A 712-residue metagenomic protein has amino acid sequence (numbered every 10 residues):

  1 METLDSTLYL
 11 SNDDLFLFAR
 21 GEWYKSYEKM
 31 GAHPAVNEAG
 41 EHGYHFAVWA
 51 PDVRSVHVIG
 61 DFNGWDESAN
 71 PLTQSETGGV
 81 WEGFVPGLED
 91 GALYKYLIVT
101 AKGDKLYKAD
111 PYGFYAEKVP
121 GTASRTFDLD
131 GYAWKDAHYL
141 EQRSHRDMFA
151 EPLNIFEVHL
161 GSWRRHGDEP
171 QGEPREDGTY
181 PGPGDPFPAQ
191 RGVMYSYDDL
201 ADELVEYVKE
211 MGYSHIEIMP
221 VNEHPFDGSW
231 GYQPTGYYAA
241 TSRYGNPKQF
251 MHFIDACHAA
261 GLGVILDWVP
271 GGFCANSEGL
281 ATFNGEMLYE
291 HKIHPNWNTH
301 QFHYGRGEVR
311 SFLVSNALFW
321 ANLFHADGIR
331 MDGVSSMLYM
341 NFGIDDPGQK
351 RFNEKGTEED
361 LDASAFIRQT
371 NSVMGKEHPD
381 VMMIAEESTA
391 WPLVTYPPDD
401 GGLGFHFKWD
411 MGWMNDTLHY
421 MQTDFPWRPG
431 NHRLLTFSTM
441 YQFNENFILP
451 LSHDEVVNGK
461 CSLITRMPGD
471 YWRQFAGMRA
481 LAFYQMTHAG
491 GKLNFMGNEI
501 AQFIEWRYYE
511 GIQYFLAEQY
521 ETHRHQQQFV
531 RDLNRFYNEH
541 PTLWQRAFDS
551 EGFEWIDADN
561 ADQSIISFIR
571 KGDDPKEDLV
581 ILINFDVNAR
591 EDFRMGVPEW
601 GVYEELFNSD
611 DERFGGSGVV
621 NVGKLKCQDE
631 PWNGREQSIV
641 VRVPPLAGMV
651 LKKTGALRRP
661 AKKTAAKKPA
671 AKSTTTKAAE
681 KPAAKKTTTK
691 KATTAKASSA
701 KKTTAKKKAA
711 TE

Functional and structural regions predicted by a protein language model:
M1-H45, S75-E157, S162-P188, G192 (+2 more regions): The feature marks proteins involved in alpha-glucan
V48, Y96, V158, V208 (+14 more regions): Conserved, mostly hydrophobic/aromatic
W49-V56, P598-G601: Short proline/glycine-enriched turn/loop motifs at strand-loop junctions of beta-rich domains
S68-E76: Short, surface-exposed loop motifs enriched in S/T, G, D/E and P with embedded aromatic residues
D90-Y94, V622-R659: C-terminal beta-strand-rich structural cap/linker in extracellular carbohydrate-active enzymes
P120, H325-D327, D345-E510, N538-D610 (+1 more regions): Conserved alpha/beta catalytic core and glycan-binding cleft of carbohydrate-active enzymes
A137-A150, H159-E359, L625, V641: Substrate-binding/active-site clefts of carbohydrate-active enzymes
R658-E712: Intrinsically disordered, polybasic Lys/Arg-rich low-complexity tracts
